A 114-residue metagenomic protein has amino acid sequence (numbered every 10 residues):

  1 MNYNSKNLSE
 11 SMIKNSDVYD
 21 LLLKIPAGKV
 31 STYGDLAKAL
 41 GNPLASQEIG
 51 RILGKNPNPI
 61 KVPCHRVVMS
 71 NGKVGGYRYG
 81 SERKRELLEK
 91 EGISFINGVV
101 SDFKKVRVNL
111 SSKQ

Functional and structural regions predicted by a protein language model:
N2-Q114: Nucleic acid-binding interface residues in structured DNA/RNA-binding domains, emphasizing the DNA-engaging scaffolds
